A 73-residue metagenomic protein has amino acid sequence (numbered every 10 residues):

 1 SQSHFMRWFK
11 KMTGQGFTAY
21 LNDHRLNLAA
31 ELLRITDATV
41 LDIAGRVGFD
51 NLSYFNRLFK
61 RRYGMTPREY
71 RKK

Functional and structural regions predicted by a protein language model:
F5, F9, Y54-F55, F59: Short hydrophobic/aromatic patch on the recognition helix
W8, L26, R61-Y63: Hydrophobic alpha-helical segments, especially transmembrane helices and their immediate juxtamembrane helical caps
K11-S53, K72-K73: Terminal helix-turn-helix DNA-binding modules in bacterial transcription factors
